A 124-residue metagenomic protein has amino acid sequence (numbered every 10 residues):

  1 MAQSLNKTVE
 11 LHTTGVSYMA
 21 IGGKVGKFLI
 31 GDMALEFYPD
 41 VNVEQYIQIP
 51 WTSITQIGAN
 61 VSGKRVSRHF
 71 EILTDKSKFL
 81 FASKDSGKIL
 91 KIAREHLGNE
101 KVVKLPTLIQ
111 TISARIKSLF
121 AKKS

Functional and structural regions predicted by a protein language model:
M1-I30, I47, K84, E100 (+1 more regions): Anionic N-terminal interaction surfaces
V9, G15-V16, F37, I89 (+1 more regions): Generic hydrophobic, helix-prone segments enriched in Leu/Val/Ile
S17-E71, D75: Phosphoinositide-binding peripheral membrane targeting modules
Q56, K91-E95, A114, S118: Charged/polar, solvent-exposed surface patches and flexible loops
S62-F70, E95-T111: Short, surface-exposed secondary-structure junctions/capping segments
I72-E95: Canonical phosphoinositide-binding patch of PH/PH-like domains
